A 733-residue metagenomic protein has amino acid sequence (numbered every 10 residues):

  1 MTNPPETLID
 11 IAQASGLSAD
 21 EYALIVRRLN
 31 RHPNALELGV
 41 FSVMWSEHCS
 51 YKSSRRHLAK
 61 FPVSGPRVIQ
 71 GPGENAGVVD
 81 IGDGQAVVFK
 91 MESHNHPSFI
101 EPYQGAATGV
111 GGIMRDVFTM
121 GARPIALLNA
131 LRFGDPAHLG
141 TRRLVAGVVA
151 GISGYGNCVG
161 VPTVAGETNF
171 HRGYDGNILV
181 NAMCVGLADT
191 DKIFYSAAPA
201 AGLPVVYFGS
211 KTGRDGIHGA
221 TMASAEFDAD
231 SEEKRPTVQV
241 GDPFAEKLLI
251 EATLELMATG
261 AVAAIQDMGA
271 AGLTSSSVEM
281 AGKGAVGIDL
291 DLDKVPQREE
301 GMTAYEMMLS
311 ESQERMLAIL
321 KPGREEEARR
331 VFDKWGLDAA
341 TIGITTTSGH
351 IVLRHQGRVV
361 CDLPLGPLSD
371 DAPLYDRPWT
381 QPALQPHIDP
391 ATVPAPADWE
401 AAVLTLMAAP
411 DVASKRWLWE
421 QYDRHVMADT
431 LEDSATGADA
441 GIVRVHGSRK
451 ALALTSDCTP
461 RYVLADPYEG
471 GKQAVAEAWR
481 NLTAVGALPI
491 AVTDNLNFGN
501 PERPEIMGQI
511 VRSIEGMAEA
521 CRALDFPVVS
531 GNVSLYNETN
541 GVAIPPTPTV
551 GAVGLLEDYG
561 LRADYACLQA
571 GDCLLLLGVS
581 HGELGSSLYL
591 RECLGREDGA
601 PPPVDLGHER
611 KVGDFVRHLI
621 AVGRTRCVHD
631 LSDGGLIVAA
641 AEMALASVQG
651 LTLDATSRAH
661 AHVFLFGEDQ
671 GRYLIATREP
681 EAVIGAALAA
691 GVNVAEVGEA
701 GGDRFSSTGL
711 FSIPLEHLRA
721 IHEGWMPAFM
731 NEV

Functional and structural regions predicted by a protein language model:
N3-S15, A19-E21, R28, H32-L38 (+8 more regions): Glycine-/charge-enriched secondary-structure boundary and capping motifs
P5-D83: N-terminal amphipathic, basic-rich helices that act as targeting or association modules
I25, M44, H48, S54 (+18 more regions): Generic signature of intrinsically disordered, low-complexity segments enriched in small/polar residues
P33, E37, C49-S53, P66 (+11 more regions): Residue-level signal for secondary-structure boundary elements
W45, C49, L58-T108, G112-M114 (+8 more regions): Non-catalytic terminal/interface segments that mediate subunit docking, oligomerization, and allosteric communication
S50-S53, D175, F194, A465: Short linear functional motifs in flexible/disordered or boundary regions
R56, P62-P66, N75, A150 (+8 more regions): Intrinsically disordered, low-complexity boundary segments flanking structured domains
E74-L337, T341, T345-H350, R354-H355 (+9 more regions): Mobile "lid/hinge" segments at catalytic clefts and subdomain interfaces of large enzymes
